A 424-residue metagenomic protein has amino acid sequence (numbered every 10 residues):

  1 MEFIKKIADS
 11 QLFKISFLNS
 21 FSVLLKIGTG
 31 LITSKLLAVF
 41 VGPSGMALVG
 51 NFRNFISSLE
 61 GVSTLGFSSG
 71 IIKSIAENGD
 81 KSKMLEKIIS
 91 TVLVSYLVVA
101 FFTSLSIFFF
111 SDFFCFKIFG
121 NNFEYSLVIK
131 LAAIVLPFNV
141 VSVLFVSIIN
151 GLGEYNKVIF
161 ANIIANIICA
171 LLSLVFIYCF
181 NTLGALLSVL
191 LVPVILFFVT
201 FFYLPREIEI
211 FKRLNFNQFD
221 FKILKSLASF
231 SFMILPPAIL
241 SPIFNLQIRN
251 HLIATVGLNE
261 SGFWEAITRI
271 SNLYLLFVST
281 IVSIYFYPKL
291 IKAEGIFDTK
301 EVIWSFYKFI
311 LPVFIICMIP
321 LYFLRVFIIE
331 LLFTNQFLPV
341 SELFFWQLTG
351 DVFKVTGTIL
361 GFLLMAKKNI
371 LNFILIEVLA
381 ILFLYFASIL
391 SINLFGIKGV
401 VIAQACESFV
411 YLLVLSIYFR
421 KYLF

Functional and structural regions predicted by a protein language model:
M1-L12, E124, V189, T200-N245 (+2 more regions): Interhelical loop/hinge segments that connect adjacent transmembrane helices in multipass membrane
Q11-I72, S104, F108, A170 (+5 more regions): Signature of the first transmembrane helix
K14-K26, F52, S57, G61-D112 (+3 more regions): Membrane-water interface segments that mark the loop-to-transmembrane alpha-helix transition
S34-K35, S63-D80, G151, I210 (+3 more regions): Helix-loop junctions and terminal segments of transmembrane helices in multi-pass membrane transport/translocation
R53-G61, P237, S241, W264-I284 (+3 more regions): Transmembrane helix-bundle signature of multi-pass secondary active exporters and lipid flippases
S111-A132, L258, W304, F323-V352 (+1 more regions): Interfacial segments at transmembrane-helix termini and the short loops linking adjacent helices
K130, I159-I208, L379-F383, I397-R420: Hydrophobic alpha-helical transmembrane segments
P137-F160, T349-I376: Membrane-interface junctions at transmembrane-helix termini in multi-pass inner-membrane proteins
